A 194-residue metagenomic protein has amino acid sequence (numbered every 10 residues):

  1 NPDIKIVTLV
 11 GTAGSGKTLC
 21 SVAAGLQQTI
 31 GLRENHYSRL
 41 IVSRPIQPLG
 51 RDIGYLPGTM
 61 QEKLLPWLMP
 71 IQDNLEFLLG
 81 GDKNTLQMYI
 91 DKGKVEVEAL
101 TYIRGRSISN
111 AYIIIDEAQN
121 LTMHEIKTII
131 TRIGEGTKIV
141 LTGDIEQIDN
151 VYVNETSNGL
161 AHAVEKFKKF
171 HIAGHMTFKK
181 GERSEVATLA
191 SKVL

Functional and structural regions predicted by a protein language model:
P2-I115, N120-L194: Conserved helicase motor core of SF1/SF2 NTP-dependent helicases
